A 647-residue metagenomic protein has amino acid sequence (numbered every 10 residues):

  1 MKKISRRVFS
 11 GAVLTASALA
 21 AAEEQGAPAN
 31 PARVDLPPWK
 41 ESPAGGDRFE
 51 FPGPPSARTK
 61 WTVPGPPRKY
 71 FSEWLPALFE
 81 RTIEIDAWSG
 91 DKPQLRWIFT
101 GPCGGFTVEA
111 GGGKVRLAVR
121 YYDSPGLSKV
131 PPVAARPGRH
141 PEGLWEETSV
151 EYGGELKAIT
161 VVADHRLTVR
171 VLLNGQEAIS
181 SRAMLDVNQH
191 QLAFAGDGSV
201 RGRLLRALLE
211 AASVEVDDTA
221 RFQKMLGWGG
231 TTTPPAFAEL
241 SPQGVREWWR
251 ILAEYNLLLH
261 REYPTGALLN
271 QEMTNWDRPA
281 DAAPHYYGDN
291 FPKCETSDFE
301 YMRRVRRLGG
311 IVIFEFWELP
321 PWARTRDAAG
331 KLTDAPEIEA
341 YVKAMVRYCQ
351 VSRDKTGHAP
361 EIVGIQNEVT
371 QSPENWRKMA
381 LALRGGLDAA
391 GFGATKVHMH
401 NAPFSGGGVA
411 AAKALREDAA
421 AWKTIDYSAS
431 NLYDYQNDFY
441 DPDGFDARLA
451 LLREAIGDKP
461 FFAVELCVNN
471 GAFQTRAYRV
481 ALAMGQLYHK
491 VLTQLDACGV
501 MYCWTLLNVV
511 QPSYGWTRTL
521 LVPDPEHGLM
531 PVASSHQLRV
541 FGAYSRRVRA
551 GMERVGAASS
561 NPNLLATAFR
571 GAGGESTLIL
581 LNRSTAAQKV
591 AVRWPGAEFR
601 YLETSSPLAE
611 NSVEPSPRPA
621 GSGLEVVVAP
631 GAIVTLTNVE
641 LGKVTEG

Functional and structural regions predicted by a protein language model:
M1-A16: N-terminal secretory signal peptides and thylakoid transit peptides that target proteins across membranes
T59-G126: Secretory/extracellular carbohydrate-interaction modules and structurally similar beta-sandwich "look-alikes"
P102, T519-E575, S605-L608: Glycan-recognition and catalytic regions of carbohydrate-active enzymes
S124-A158: Short, aromatic/His-centered strand-loop micro-motif at the edge of beta-sheets
S181-R203: Flexible glycan-contacting loops in extracellular carbohydrate-active proteins
V214-P360, I365, E374-L381: N-terminal catalytic cores of secreted or lumenal carbohydrate-active enzymes
A463-V540, A557-S559: Aromatic/acidic polysaccharide-binding cleft in carbohydrate-active enzymes
S559-A597, G631: Carbohydrate-binding surface patches
